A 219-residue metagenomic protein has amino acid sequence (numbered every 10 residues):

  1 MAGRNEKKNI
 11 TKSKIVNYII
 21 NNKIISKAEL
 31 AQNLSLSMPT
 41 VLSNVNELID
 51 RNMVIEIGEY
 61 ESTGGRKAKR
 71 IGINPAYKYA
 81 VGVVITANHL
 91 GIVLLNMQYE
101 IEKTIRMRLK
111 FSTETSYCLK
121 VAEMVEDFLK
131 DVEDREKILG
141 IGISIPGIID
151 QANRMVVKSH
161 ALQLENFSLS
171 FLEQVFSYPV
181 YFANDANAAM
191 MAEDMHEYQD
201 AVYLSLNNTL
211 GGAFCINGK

Functional and structural regions predicted by a protein language model:
M1-Q32: Extreme N-terminal segment that seeds HTH/winged-HTH DNA-binding domains in transcriptional regulators
N5, N9, S13, M38-L42 (+2 more regions): Electropositive phosphate-/nucleotide-binding environments in soluble metabolic enzymes
N21-N22, Q98, H196: Short helix-capping/turn signature of helix-turn-helix
I24-E56: N-terminal helix-turn-helix
E56-K78, V180-Y203: Conserved phosphate-binding catalytic cores of ATP/NTP-utilizing and phosphoryl-transfer enzymes
K67-T104, A201-K219: Gly/Thr-rich phosphate-binding beta-strand-loop-beta motif of the actin/hexokinase/Hsp70
T104-D200: Glycine-rich phosphate-binding loop and adjoining helix at the ATP-binding site of ATP-dependent phosphoryl-transfer
